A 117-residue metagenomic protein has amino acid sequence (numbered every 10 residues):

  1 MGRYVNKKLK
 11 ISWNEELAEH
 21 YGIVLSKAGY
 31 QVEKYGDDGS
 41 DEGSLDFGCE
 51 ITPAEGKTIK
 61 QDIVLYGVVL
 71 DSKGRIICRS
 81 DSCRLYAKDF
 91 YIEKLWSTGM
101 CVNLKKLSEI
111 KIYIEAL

Functional and structural regions predicted by a protein language model:
M1-S44: Transition segment at domain starts
S12-N14, S26, E33-Y35, T52 (+3 more regions): A structural detector for beta-sheet-dominated domains
G39-G43, K57-Q61, F90-I92: A generic structural micro-feature
G43-P53: Short, well-ordered beta-strand segments enriched in hydrophobic/aromatic residues
I51, K57-T58, S97: Intrinsically disordered/low-complexity terminal segments and short unstructured peptides
E55-D62, N103-K106: A short beta-turn/strand-edge loop motif at beta-sheet boundaries
T58-S72: Short acidic, flexible loop segments centered on an aromatic residue
D71-L117: Short, solvent-exposed, Trp/other aromatic-anchored flexible loops in extracytoplasmic proteins
